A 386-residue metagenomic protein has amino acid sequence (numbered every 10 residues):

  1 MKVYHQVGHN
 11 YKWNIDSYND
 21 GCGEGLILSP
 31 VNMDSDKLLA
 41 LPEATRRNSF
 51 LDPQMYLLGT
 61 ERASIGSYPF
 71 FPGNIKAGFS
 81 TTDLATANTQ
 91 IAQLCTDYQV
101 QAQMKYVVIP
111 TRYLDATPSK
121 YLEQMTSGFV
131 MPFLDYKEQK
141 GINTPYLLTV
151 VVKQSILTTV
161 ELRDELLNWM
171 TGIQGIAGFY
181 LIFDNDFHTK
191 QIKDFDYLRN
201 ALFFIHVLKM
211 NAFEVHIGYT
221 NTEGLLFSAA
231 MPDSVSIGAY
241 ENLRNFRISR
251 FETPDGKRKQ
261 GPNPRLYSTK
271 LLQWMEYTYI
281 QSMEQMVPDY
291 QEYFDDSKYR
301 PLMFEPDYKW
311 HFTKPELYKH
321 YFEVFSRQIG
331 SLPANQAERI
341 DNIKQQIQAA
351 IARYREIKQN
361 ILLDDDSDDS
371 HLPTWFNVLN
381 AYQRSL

Functional and structural regions predicted by a protein language model:
K2-D164, I176-G178, N185-K190, D366-S367: Active-site beta->alpha loop and helix N-cap motifs at the rims of alpha/beta catalytic domains
G25-M33, Y106-R112, T222-E223, A229-E252: Glycine-rich phosphate-binding active-site loops on the catalytic face of alpha/beta enzymes
E43, K209, S228: Anion (oxyanion) recognition and catalysis
G128-D135, D164-W169, R199-M210: Alpha-helical scaffolding segments of alpha/beta enzyme cores, especially the outer helices of TIM-barrel or partial
R163-L202, A230, R244-P262: Glycine/Thr-rich beta-alpha phosphate-binding loop at enzyme active sites
L208-G224: Glycine-rich adenosine-cofactor-binding loop
N245-P315: C-terminal structured domains
D289-L386: C-terminal extensions of enzymes
